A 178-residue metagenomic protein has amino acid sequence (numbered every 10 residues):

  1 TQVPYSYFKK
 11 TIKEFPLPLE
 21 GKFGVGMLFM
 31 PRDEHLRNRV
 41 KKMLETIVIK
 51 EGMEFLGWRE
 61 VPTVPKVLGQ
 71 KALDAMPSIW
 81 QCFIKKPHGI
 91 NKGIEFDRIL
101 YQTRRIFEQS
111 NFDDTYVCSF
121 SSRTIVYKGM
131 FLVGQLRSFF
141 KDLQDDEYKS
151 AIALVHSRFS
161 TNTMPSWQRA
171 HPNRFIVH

Functional and structural regions predicted by a protein language model:
T1-H178: N-terminal segments that mediate ammonia production and transfer in glutamine-dependent amidotransferase systems
